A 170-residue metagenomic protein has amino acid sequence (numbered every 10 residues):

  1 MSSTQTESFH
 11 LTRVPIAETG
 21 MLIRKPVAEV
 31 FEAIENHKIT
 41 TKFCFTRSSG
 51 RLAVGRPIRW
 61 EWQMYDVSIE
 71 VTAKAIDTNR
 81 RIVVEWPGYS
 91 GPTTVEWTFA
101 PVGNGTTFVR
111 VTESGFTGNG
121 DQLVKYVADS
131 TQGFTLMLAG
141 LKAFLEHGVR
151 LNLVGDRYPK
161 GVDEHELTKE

Functional and structural regions predicted by a protein language model:
M1-S49, T168-E170: Hydrophobic ligand-binding cavity/cleft-lining segments
I16-G20, P57, S68, R81 (+2 more regions): Intrinsic-disorder/low-complexity, polar/charged segments enriched in Ser/Thr/Lys/Arg/Asp/Glu/Gln
M21, E70-A75, T94-P101: Hydrophobic/aromatic beta-strand elements that line small-molecule binding cavities or substrate pockets in beta-rich
V30-I34, T40, I58, A73 (+4 more regions): Hydrophobic pocket/interface hotspot
T41-K42, R47-G88, E170: Glycine-rich portal/gate segments that line the openings of hydrophobic small-molecule binding cavities
Y89-L136: Beta-strand/loop substructures that line and gate deep hydrophobic ligand-binding cavities in soluble
A143-E170: Short, highly charged C-terminal tails/helix-capping segments
